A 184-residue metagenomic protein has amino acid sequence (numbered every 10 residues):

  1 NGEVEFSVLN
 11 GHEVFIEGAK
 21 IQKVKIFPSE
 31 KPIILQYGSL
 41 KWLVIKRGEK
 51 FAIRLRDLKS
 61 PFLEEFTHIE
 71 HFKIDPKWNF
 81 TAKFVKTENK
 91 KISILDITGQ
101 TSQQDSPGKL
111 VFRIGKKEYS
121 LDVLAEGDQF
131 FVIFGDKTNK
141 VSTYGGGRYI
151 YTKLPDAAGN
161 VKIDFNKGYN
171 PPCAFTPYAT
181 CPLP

Functional and structural regions predicted by a protein language model:
N1, L35, L40-K46, Y119-V123: Broad, structure-driven detector of short, well-ordered beta-strand segments within folded domains
N1-P28: Forkhead-associated
Q22-V24, K41-W42, K109, Y149-L154: Beta-strand-rich interaction surfaces with strong enrichment in secreted/lumenal proteins
G38, I45-S102: Surface-exposed beta-loop interaction hotspot
E65-I74, N139-V141, N160-K162, N166-P184: Extended, aromatic/histidine-rich regions of cofactor-dependent oxidoreductases associated with respiratory
S102-T143: Mid-length scaffold segments of soluble, non-membrane domains
Y144, I150-T152, Y169-N170: Mid-to-C-terminal functional-domain signal that highlights helix-capping/loop sites within ligand-binding modules
K153-V161: A short, structured loop/turn motif at beta-sheet edges
